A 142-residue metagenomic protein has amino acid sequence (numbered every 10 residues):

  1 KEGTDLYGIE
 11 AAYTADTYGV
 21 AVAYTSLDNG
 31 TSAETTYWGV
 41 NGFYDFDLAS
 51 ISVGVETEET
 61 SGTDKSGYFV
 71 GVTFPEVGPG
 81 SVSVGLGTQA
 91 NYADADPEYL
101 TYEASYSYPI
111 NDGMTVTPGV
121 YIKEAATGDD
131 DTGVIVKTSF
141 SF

Functional and structural regions predicted by a protein language model:
G8-T101: Detector for outer-membrane/organellar transmembrane beta-barrel domains, recognizing the amphipathic beta-strand
G80, G113-M114: Loop/turn elements at helix/coil->beta-strand transitions in domains of secreted/extracellular proteins
E103, S107-P109: CBM-like carbohydrate-recognition segments
Y108, M114, V120, D130-F142: Outer-membrane beta-barrel "beta-signal"
